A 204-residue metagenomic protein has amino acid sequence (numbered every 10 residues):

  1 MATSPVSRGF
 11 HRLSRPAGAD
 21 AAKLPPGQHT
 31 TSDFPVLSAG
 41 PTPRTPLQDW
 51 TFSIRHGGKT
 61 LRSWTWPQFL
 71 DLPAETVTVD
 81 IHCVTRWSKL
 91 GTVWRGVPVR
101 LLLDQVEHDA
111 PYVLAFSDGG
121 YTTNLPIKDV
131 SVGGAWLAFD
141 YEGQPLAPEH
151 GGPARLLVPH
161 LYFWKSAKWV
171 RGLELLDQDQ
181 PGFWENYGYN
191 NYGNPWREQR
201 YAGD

Functional and structural regions predicted by a protein language model:
T3-D204: Structured, non-membrane catalytic/scaffold regions adjacent to prosthetic-group chemistry
